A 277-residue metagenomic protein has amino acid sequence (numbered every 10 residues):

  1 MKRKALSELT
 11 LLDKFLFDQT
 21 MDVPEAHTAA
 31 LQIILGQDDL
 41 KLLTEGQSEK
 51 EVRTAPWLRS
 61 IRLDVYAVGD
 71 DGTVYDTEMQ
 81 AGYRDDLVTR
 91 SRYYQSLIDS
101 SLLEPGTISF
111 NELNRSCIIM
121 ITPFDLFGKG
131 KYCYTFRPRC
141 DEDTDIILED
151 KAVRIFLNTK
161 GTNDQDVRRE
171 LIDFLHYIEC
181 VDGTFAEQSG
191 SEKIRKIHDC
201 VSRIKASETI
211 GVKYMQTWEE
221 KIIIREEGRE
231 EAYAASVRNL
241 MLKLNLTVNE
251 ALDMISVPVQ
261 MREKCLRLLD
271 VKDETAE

Functional and structural regions predicted by a protein language model:
M1-S7, F15, I34, Y66-V68 (+2 more regions): Short, charged alpha-helical interaction segments and adjacent helix-coil junctions
M1-V153, I223, E277: Accessory alpha/beta interaction modules
L87, V167-R168: Alpha-helix N-cap/helix-start motif
L103-I108, N163, T184-S189: Short helix-to-loop capping/linker segments positioned immediately adjacent to catalytic or ligand/cofactor-binding
M120-P123, N158-T159, K205: Pocket-edge structural micro-motifs
F127, N163-Q165: Short beta-strands and strand-coil junctions in structured, solvent-facing domains, enriched
E142-K160, D173-C180: Low-complexity, glycine/alanine/valine/leucine- and proline-rich hydrophobic stretches
A152, D166-V167: Intrinsically disordered, low-complexity linker/assembly segments
